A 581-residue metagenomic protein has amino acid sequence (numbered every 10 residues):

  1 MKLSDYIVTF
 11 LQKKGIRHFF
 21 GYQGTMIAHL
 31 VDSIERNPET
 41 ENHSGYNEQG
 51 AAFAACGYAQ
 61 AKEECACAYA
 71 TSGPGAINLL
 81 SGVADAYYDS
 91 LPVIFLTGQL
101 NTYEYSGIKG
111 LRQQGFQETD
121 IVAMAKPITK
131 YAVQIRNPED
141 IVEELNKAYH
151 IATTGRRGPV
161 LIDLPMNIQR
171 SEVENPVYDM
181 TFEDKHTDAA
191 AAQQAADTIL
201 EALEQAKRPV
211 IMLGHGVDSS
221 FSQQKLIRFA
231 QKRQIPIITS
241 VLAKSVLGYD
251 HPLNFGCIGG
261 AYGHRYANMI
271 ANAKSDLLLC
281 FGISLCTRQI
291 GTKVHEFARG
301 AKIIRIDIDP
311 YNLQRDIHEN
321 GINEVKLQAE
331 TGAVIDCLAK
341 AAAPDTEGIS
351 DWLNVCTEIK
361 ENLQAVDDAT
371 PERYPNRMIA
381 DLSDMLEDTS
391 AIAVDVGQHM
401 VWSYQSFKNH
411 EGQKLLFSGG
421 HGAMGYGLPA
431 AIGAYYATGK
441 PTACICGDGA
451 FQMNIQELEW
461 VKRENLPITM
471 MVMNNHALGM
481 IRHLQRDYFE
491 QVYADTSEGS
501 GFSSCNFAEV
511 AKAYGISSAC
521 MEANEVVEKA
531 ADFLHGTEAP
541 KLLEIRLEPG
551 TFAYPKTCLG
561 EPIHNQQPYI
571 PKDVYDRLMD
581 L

Functional and structural regions predicted by a protein language model:
M1-A342, M385, I468-M470, E490 (+1 more regions): N-terminal alpha/beta PP-like core and its mobile active-site loop of ThDP/TPP-dependent enzymes
S4-R17, Y22-M26, L30-E35, N354-A437: Active-site diphosphate/adenylate-binding microenvironment
Q49, L164, I168, I308 (+4 more regions): Generic detector of well-ordered alpha-helical packing
P92, L96, S106-F116, N272 (+3 more regions): Thiamine diphosphate
I128, D276, D381-S390, A511-I516: A structural motif corresponding to the C-terminal end of an alpha-helix and its immediate exit/capping segment
E139, D197, G300-Q398, N524-K529 (+1 more regions): Phosphate/pyrophosphate-binding active-site segments
L161, R305, A393, I445-C446: Generic enzyme active-site microenvironment
V210, A391, A443-C444: Hydrophobic "anchor" residues on beta-strands that sit immediately upstream of conserved functional sites
